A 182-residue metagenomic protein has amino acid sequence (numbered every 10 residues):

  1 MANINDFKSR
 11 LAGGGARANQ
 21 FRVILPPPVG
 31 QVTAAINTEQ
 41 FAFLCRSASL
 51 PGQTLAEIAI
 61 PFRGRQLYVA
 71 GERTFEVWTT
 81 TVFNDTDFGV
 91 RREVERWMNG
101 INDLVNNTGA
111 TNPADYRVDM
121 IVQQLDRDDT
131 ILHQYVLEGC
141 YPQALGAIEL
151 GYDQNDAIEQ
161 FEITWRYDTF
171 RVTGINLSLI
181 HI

Functional and structural regions predicted by a protein language model:
M1-L179: Glycine-rich, low-complexity intrinsically disordered segments
